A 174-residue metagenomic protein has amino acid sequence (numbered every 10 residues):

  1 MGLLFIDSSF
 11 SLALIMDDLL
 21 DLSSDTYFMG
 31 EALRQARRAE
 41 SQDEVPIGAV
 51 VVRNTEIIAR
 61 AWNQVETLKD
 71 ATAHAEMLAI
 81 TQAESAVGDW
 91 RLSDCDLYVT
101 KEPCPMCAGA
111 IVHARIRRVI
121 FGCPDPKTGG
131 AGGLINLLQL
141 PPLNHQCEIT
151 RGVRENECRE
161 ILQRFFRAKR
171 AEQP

Functional and structural regions predicted by a protein language model:
F5-A39, P103-P174: Zinc-dependent deaminase
L22, V65-E66: A short, polar/acidic, helix/strand-boundary loop motif
I47-V52: Short beta-strand scaffold segments in enzyme catalytic cores
R53-N54, T81: A cytosolic small-molecule/anion-sensing beta-strand core signal
I58-V65: Short beta->alpha transition motifs characteristic of CBS
T67-M77: A short, polar/charged loop-to-alpha-helix boundary motif
D89-E102: Immediate flanking context of iron-sulfur cluster ligation sites
